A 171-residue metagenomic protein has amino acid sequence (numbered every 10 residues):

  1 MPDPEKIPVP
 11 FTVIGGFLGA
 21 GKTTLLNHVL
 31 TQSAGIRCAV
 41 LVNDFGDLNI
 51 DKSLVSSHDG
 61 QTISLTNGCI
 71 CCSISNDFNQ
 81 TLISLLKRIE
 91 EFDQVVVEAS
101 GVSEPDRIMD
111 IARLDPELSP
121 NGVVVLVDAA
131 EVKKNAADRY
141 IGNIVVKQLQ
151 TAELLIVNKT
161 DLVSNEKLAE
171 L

Functional and structural regions predicted by a protein language model:
P2-G15, A20, T24-V146: Nucleotide-state-sensitive switch-loop elements of NTP-binding domains
I89-D93, T151-I156: Short, surface-exposed connector motifs at secondary-structure boundaries
L126-A130, A152-L171: G-domain G4 guanine-recognition motif of GTPases
